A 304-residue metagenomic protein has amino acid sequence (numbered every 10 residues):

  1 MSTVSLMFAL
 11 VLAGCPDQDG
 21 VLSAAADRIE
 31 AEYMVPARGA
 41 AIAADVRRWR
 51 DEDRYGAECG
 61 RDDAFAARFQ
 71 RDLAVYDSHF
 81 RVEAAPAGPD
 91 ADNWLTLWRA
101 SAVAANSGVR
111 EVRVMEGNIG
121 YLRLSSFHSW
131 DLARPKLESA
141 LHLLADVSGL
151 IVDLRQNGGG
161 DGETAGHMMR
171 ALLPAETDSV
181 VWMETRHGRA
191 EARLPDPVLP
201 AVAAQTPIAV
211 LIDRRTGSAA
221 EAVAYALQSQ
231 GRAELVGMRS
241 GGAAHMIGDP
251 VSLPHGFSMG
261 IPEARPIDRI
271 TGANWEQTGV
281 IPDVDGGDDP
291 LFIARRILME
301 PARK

Functional and structural regions predicted by a protein language model:
A25, L122, V152, I208 (+2 more regions): Terminal peptide-recognition signature
P36-I119, P301-K304: Extended, small/polar residue-biased N-terminal targeting/export presequences and adjacent propeptide/linker tracts
P86, S125-H128, Q156-G158, R214 (+2 more regions): A mature extracytoplasmic/lumenal domain signature
V109-R134, I270-T271: STAS-typified acidic loop motif
W130-S148: A short, well-ordered alpha-helical element
V147-D161: Short, glycine-/small-residue-enriched flexible loop/hinge segments at domain edges that mediate gating
G159-L211, R215, H245-G256, E263-R269 (+2 more regions): Gly/Ser/Thr-rich loop/hinge elements
A273-E276, V280-K304: Low-complexity, Gly/Ser/Thr/Pro-rich intrinsically disordered linker/tail segments
